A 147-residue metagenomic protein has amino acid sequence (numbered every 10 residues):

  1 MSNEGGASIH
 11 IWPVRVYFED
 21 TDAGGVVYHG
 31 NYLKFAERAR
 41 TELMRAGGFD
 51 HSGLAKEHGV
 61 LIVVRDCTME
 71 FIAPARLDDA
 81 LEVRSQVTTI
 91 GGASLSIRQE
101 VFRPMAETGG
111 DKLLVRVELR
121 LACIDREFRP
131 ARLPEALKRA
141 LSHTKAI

Functional and structural regions predicted by a protein language model:
M1-A46: Catalytic strand-loop segment that frames the active site of acyl-thioester-processing enzymes
S2-E4, I9-W12, R45, R76-A80 (+1 more regions): HotDog/MaoC-like acyl-thioester-processing domains
V14-F18, F71, C123: Hydrophobic residues in beta-strands and at strand termini
G25, S85, F128: Hydrophobic pocket/interface hotspot
V27, I62-V64, L114: A broad, structural micro-motif
Y32-F35, V63, R120: Residue-level recognition of specific faces of alpha-helices
G48, G53-H58: Short beta-edge strand/loop motif at the mouth of beta-sheet-based domains
K56-V87: Helix-adjacent hinge/juxtasegments
